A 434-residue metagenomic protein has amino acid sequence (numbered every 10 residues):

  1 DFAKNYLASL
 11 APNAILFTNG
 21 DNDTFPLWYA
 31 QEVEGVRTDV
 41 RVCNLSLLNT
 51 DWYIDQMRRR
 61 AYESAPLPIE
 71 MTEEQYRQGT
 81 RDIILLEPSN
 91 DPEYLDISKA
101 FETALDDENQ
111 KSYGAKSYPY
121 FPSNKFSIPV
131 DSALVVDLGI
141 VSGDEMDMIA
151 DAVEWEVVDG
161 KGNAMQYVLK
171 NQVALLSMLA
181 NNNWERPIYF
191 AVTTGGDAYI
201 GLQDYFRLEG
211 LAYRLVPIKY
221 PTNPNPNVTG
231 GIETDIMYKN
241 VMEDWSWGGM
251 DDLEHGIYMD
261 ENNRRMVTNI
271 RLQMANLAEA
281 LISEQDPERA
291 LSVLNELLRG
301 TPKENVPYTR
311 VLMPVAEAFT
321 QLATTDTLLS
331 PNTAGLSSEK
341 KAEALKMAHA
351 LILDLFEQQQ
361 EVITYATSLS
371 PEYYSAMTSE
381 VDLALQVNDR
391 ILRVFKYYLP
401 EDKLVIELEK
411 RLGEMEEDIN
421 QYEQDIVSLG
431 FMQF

Functional and structural regions predicted by a protein language model:
D1-N13, A30-F434: ER/secretory pathway lumenal C-terminal domains and tails of membrane proteins involved in glycoprotein biogenesis
F25-Y29: Phosphate- and divalent-cation-binding pockets in alpha/beta enzyme and binding domains that engage nucleotide-derived
